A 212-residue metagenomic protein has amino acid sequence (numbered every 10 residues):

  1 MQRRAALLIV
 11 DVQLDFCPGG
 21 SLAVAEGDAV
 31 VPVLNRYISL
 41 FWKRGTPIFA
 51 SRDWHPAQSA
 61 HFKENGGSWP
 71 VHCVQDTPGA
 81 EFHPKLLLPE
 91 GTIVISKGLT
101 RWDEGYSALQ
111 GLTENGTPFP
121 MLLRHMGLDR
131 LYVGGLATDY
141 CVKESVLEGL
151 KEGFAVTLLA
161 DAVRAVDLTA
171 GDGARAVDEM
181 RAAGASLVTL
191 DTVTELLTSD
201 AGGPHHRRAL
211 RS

Functional and structural regions predicted by a protein language model:
M1-T100, H125, F154-T157, V166-S212: Active-site acidic carboxylates
G27, Q75, G79, L112 (+3 more regions): Short capping loops/turns at secondary-structure boundaries
P32, R36, E114-M121, E144: Short, contiguous clusters of charged residues that form electrostatic/catalytic patches at enzyme active sites, used
Y37-L40, Y140-G153: Histidine-anchored nucleotide/phosphate-binding helix
F49-A50, L109-L112, K143: Short acidic/polar alpha-helix capping motifs at helix-coil junctions
H83-L136: Internal catalytic-core helix/loop-beta-alpha segment that presents or stabilizes conserved functional determinants
L128-E144, L158-V163: Glycine-rich anion-binding loop/nest that anchors nucleotide
